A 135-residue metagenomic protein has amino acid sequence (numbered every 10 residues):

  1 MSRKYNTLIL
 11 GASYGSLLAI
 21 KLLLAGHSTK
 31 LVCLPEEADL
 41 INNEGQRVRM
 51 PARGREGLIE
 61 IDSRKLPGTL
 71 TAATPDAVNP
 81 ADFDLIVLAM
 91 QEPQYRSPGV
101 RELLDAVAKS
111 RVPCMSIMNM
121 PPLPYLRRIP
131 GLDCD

Functional and structural regions predicted by a protein language model:
M1-G54: NAD(P)+-binding Rossmann beta1-loop-alpha1 motif at the extreme N-terminus of oxidoreductases
M1-R3, L58-I59, I86-L88: N-terminal start-of-chain detector that recognizes signal peptides and the immediate post-cleavage beginning
S2, S13-S16, S28, S63 (+3 more regions): Generic serine detector
A12, A19, A25, A38 (+6 more regions): A sequence-composition feature that detects small, non-aromatic residues
A25, E36-A38, G57-I61, R101-L103 (+1 more regions): Short, surface-exposed, polar/charged, turn-prone segments marking secondary-structure boundaries
G26, N43-E44, R53, E60 (+2 more regions): Generic alpha-helix signal with a bias toward terminal, lower-confidence helices and secondary-structure junctions
L34-F83: Conserved N-terminal Rossmann-fold NAD(P) cofactor-binding segment
G68, P75-D135: Rossmann-like NAD(P)(H) cofactor-binding subdomain of soluble oxidoreductases
